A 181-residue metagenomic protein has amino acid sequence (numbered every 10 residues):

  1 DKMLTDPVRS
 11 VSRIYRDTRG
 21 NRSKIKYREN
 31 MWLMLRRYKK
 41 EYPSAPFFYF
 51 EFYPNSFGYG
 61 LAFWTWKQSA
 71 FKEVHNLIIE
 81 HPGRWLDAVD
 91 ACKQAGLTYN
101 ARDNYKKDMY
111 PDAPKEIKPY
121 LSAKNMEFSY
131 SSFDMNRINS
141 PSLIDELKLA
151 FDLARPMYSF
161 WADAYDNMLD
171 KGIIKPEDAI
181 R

Functional and structural regions predicted by a protein language model:
D1-R181: Charge-dense, helix-prone N-terminal extensions
